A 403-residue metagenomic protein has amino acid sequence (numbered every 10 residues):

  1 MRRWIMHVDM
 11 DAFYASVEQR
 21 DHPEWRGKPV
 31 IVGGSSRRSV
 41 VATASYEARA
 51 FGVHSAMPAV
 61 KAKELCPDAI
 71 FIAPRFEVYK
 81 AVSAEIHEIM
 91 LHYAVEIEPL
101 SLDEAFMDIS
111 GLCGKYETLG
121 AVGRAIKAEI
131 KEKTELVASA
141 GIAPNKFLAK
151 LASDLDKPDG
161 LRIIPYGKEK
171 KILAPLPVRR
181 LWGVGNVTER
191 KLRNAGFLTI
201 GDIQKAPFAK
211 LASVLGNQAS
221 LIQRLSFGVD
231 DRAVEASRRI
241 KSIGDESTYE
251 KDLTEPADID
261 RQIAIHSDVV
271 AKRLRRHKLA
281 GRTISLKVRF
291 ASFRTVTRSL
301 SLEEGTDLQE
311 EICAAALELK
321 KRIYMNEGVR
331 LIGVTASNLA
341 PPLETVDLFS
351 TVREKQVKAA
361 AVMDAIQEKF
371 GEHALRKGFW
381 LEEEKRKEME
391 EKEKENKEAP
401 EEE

Functional and structural regions predicted by a protein language model:
M1-I222, V234, K272, R353-E403: Gly/Gly-Pro- and Ser/Thr-rich, intrinsically disordered tail segments characteristic of DNA damage-repair and tolerance
H7, R180, T188-V329: DNA-contacting surface of Y-family translesion DNA polymerases
F13, R37-R38, A291-R294, L339-P341: Short, charged/polar surface micro-motifs in flexible loops or helix N-caps
K28, A138, D159, R282-I284 (+2 more regions): Change "...and in nucleic-acid phosphodiester-cleaving endonucleases..." to "...and in nucleic-acid processing enzymes
E47-A48, S301-E303, F349-T351: Short glycine-enriched, charge-decorated loop/helix-capping segments at active-site entrances that position
A105-G111, T297-L300, L343-F349: Short, hydrophobic beta-strand segments
I142-F147, G228, A280-F290, V329-A340 (+1 more regions): A glycine-rich phosphate-binding loop feature that marks nucleotide/adenosyl-phosphate handling sites
T306-D364: C-terminal hydrophobic structural anchor segments that stabilize assembly/packing rather than catalytic chemistry
